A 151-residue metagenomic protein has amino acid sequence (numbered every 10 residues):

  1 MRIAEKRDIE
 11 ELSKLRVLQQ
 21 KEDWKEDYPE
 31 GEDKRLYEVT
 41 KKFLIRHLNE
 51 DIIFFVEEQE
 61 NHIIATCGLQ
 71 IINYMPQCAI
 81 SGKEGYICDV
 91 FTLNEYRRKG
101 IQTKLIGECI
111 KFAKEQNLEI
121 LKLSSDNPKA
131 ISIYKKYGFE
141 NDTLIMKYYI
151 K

Functional and structural regions predicted by a protein language model:
M1-K14, K25: A short beta-loop-alpha structural element at the N-terminal edge of CoA-dependent acyl/N-acetyltransferase catalytic
Q20-F43: Conserved GNAT-fold acetyl-CoA-binding loop/helix
D27, I72-E84: Short, flexible, glycine-rich and Lys/Arg-enriched loop motifs at helix boundaries that contact anionic partners
K42-V56, Y86: A short helix-loop-beta-strand connector motif used in the catalytic cores of GNAT acetyltransferases and, in some
V56, H62-I71, Y86, F91: Conserved beta-strand in the GNAT
I80-N94, K147: Conserved acetyl-CoA binding element of GNAT-fold acetyltransferases
D89-T92, R98-K111, E115, K136: Conserved acetyl-CoA-binding loop-helix of GNAT-fold acetyltransferases
T103, E115, E119, D126-Y148: Conserved active-site alpha-helix within GNAT-family acetyltransferase domains
